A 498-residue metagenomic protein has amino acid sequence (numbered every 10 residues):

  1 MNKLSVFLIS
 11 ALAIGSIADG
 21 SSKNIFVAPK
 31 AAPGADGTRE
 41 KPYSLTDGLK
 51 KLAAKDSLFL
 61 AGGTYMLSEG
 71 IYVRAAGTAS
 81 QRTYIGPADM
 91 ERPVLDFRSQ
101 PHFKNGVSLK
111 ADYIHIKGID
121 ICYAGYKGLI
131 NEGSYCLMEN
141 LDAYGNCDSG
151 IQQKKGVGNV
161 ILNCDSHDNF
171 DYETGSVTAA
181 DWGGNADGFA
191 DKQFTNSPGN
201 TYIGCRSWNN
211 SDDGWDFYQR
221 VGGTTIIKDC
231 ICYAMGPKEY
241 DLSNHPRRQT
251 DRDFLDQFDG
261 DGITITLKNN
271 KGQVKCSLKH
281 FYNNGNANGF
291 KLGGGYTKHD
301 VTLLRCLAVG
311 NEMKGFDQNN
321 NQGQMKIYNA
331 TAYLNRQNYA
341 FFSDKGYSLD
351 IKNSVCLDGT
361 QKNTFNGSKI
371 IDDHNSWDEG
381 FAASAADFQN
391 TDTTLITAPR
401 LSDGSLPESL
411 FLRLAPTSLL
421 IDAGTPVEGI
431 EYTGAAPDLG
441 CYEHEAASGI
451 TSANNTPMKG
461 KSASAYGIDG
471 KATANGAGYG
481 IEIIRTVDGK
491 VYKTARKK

Functional and structural regions predicted by a protein language model:
K23, D56, G63, E69 (+21 more regions): The right-handed parallel beta-helix/beta-solenoid scaffold, focusing on the short coil/turn and N-cap positions
N24-G62, M66-L67, D438, G467-A477: Acidic Gly/Asp/Thr-rich repetitive segments characteristic of extracellular carbohydrate-active and adhesion proteins
R39-K41, F59-G62, M66-S68, A76-Y126 (+2 more regions): Right-handed parallel beta-helix/beta-spiral solenoid domain characteristic of secreted/periplasmic
A61, R74, G86-A88, D96 (+26 more regions): Feature marks extracellular polysaccharide-active and adherence modules
S68, R74, H299-L410: Predominantly extracellular beta-rich ligand-binding scaffolds that present long acidic/polar faces for carbohydrate
S68-R74, F97-V107, Y123-I130, G145-K154 (+6 more regions): Extracellular beta-strand/beta-solenoid scaffold signature
G404-A447: Surface beta-loop-beta hairpin patches that serve as ligand-binding interfaces in beta-rich domains
S448-K498: C-terminal outer-membrane/trafficking sorting elements
